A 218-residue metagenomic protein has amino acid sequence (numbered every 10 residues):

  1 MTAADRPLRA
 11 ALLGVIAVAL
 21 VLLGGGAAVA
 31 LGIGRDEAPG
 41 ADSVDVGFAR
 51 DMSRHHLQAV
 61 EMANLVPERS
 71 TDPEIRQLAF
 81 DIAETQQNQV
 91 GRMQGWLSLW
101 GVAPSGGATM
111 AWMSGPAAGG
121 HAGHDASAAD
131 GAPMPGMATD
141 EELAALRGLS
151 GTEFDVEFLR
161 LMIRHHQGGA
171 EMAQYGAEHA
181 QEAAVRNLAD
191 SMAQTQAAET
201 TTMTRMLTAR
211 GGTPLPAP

Functional and structural regions predicted by a protein language model:
T2-P218: All-alpha RGS (Regulator of G-protein Signaling) helical domain and cognate RGS-like helical scaffolds
